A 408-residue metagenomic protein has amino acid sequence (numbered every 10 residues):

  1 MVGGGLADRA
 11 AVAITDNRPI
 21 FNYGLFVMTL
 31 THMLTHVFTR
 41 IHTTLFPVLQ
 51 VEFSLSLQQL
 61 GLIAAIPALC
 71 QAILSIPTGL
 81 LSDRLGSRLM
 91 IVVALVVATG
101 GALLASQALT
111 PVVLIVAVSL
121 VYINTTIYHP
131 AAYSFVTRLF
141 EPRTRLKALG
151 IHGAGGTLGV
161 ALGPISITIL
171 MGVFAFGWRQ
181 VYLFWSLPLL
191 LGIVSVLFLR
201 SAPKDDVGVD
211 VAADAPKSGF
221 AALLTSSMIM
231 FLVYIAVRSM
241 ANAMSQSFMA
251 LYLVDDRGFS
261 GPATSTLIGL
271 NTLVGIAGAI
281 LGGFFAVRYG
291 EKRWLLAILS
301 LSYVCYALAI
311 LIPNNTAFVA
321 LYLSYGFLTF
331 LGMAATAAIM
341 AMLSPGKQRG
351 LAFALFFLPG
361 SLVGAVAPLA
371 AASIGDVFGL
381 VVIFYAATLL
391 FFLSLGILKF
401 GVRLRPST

Functional and structural regions predicted by a protein language model:
R40, A68-I76, A161, T272-I276 (+2 more regions): Residue-level signature of mid-helix packing/kink "hotspots" within the transmembrane helices of 12-pass Major
H42-T43, S227-G269: Extracytoplasmic gate region of multi-pass secondary transporters
I73-L109: Conserved MFS/SLC helix-loop-helix module at the cytosolic interface between two early adjacent transmembrane helices
S75-G86, A279-G290, G375: Helix-to-loop junctions at the C-terminal end of transmembrane segments in multipass secondary transporters
A117-G155: Cytoplasmic helix-loop-helix junction between adjacent transmembrane helices in 12-TM secondary transporters
Q180-L197, F384-K399: Symmetry-related core transmembrane helices of the 12-TM Major Facilitator Superfamily/SLC fold
R200-S218, T408: Flexible cytoplasmic inter-helical loops of multi-pass small-molecule transporters
K292-T336: C-terminal transmembrane helical hairpin of 12-TM major facilitator-type secondary transporters
